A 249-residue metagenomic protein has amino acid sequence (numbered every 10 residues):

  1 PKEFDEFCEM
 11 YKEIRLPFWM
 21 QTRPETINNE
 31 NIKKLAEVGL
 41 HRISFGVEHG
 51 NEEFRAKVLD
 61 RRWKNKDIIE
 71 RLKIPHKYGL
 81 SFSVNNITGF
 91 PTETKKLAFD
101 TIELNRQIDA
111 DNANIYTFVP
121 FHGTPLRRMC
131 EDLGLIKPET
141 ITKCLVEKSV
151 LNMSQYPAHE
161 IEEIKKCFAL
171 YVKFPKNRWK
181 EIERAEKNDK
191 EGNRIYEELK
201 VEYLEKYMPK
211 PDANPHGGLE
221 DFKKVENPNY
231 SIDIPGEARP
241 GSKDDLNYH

Functional and structural regions predicted by a protein language model:
P1-S83, T88: Conserved SAM/AdoMet-binding glycine-rich loop
T22, T101, T124: Ser/Thr-centric signal marking residues that sit in or immediately flank functional binding/regulatory motifs
E30-L35, P91-Q107: Catalytic cores of alpha/beta
L35, F45, N105, G123 (+1 more regions): Conserved, mostly hydrophobic/aromatic
E53-V58, T88-K96, D111-A158, E183-K190: Flexible glycine/acidic-rich beta-alpha junction loops that bind and position SAM and/or redox cofactors in anaerobic
R61-W63, T101-I102, E131-G134: Short, hinge-like loop/turn segments at secondary-structure boundaries
E139, K143-H249: Radical SAM enzyme core and accessory elements
